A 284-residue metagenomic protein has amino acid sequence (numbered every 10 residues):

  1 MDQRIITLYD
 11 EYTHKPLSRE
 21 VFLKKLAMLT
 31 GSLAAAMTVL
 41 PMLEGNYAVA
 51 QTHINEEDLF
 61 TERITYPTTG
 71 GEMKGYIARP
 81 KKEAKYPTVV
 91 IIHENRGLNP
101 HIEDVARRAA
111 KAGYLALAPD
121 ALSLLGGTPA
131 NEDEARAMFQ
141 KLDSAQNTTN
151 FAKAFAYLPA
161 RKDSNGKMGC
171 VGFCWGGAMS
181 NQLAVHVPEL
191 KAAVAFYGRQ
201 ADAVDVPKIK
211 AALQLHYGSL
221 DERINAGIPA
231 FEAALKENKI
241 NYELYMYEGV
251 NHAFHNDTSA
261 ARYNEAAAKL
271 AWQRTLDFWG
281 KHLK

Functional and structural regions predicted by a protein language model:
M1-V21: N-terminal secretory signal peptides
P16-K24, L33-T52: N-terminal twin-arginine translocation
V49-E83: N-terminal cap/lid segment of alpha/beta-hydrolase-fold proteins
K85-E94: Short beta-strand element of the alpha/beta-hydrolase
L122-A145, H255-S259: Cap/lid segment of the alpha/beta-hydrolase catalytic domain
A137-R161: Alpha/beta-hydrolase active-site loop
K153-K210: Primarily recognizes the serine-hydrolase "nucleophile elbow" in alpha/beta-hydrolase and SGNH/GDSL folds
L215-Y217: Short beta-strand/loop motif that positions the catalytic acidic residue of the alpha/beta-hydrolase fold
